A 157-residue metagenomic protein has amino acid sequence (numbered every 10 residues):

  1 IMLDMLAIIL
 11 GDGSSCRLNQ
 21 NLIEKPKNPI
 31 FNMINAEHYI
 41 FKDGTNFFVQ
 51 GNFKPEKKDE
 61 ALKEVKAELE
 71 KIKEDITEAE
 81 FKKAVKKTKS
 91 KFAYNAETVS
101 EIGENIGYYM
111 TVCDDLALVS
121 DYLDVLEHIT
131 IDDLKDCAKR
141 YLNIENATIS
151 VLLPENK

Functional and structural regions predicted by a protein language model:
I1-C16, Y109, V125: His/Glu-based metal-binding/catalytic segments typifying zinc-dependent metallopeptidases
D4, L134, I149: Short, conserved catalytic/metal-binding micro-motifs enriched in Asp/Glu and His
N19-K73, E78-H128, N146-P154: M16 family metallopeptidases and their MPP-like homologs
D132-K139: Low-complexity, intrinsically disordered Gly/Pro/Thr-rich segments
L142-N143: Extracellular/periplasmic catalytic domains that process cell-envelope and extracellular macromolecules
